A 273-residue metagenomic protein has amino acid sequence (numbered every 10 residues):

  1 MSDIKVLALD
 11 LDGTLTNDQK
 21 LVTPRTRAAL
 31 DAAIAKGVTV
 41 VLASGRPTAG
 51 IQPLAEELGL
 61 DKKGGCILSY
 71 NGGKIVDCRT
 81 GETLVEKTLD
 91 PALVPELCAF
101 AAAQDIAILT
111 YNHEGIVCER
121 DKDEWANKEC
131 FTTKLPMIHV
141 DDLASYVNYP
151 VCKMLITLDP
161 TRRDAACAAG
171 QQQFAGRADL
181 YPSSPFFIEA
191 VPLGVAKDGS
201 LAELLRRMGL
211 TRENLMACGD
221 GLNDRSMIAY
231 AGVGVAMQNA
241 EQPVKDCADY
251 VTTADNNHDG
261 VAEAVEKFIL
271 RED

Functional and structural regions predicted by a protein language model:
S2-V6, T23, E189-D273: Mg2+-dependent phosphoryl-transfer enzymes with acidic/Ser/Thr/Gly-rich catalytic loops
D3-Q19: Asp-based phosphoryl-transfer active-site loop
P24-W125: Active-site phosphate-binding/coordination module
T26, I51-A55, A166, G170 (+3 more regions): Hydrophobic packing residues within well-ordered alpha-helices of enzyme cores
G37-V41, K63-G65, K153, E213-N214 (+1 more regions): Short active-site oxyanion
E57-D61, V85-E86, W125-E129, K197-D198 (+2 more regions): Short, hinge-like loop/turn segments at secondary-structure boundaries
L58, K63, N71, F174-G176 (+2 more regions): Short, structured coil segments at secondary-structure junctions
F100, Q104-C218, L222-S226: Conserved acidic, metal-coordinating active-site core of Asp-based, Mg2+-dependent phosphoryl-transfer enzymes
